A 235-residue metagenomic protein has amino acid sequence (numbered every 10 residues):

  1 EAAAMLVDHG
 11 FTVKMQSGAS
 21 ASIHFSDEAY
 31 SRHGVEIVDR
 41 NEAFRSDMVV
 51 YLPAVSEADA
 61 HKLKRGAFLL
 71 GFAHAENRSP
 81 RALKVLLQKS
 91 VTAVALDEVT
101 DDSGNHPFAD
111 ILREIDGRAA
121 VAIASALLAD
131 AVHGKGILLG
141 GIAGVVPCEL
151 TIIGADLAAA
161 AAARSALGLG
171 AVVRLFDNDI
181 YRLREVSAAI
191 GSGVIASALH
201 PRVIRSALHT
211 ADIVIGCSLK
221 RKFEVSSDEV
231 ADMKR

Functional and structural regions predicted by a protein language model:
E1-S20, H133-G216: Glycine-rich phosphate/diphosphate-binding loop of Rossmann-like nucleotide-binding domains
E1-V85: An N-terminal-biased, well-structured beta-alpha scaffold segment characteristic of Rossmann-like dinucleotide-binding
A3, D27, A60, A82-K84 (+3 more regions): Short amphipathic alpha-helical segments and helix-helix/interface helices
S17-S20, A54, H74-A75, V91 (+4 more regions): Short, ordered loop/turn segments at secondary-structure junctions
Y30-G34, D110-E114, G191-I195, I215: Short, hinge-like loop/turn segments at secondary-structure boundaries
H33, R65, L87-K89, L169 (+2 more regions): Short, structured coil segments at secondary-structure junctions
N41-E57, V194, P201-V230, K234-R235: Rossmann-like NAD(P)-binding element
E57-C148: Glycine/serine-rich phosphate-binding loop and adjoining beta1-alpha1 elements at the start of nucleotide-handling
